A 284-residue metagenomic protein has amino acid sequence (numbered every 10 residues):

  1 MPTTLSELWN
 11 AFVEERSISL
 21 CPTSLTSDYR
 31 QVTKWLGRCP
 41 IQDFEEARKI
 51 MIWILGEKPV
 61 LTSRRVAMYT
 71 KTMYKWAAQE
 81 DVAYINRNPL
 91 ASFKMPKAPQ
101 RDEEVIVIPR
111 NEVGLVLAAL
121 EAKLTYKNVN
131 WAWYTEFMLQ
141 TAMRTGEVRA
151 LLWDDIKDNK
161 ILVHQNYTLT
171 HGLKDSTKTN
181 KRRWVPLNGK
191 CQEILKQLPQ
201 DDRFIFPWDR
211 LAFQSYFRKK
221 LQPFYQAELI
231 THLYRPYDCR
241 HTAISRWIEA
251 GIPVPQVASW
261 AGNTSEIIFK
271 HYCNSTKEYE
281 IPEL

Functional and structural regions predicted by a protein language model:
L5-K58, M73-K75, P223: Basic/aromatic-enriched alpha-helical hairpins
I18, V107, Y167-L169, Q192 (+1 more regions): Catalytic-site neighborhood detector that most strongly recognizes the C-terminal catalytic loop/helix of tyrosine
Q42-A47, K75-Q100, P282-L284: Short, charged hinge/linker segments at domain and secondary-structure junctions
F44, A83-I85, A98-A119, H171-G189 (+1 more regions): DNA breakage-rejoining catalytic core of tyrosine-based enzymes
V60-M68, I85-T145, R149: Basic, Lys/Arg- and aromatic-enriched nucleic-acid-binding interface segment
L61, E136, Q140-E147, D238-T264 (+2 more regions): C-terminal catalytic core of tyrosine-transesterase DNA break-rejoin enzymes
A150-I194: Conserved tyrosine-mediated DNA breakage-rejoining catalytic core shared by Y-recombinases
N188-T231, A243: Active-site/catalytic core of tyrosine-dependent DNA strand-transfer enzymes
